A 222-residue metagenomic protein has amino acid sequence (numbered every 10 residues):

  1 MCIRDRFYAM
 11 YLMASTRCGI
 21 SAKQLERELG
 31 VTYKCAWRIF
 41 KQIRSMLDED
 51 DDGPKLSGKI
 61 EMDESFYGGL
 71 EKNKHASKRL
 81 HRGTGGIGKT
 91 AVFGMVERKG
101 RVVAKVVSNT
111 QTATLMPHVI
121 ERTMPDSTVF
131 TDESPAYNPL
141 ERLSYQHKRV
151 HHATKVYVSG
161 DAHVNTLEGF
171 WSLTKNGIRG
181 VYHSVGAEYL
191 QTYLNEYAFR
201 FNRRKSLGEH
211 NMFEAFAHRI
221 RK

Functional and structural regions predicted by a protein language model:
M1-K222: Residue-level recognition of single "structural anchor" positions that define or cap local secondary structure
